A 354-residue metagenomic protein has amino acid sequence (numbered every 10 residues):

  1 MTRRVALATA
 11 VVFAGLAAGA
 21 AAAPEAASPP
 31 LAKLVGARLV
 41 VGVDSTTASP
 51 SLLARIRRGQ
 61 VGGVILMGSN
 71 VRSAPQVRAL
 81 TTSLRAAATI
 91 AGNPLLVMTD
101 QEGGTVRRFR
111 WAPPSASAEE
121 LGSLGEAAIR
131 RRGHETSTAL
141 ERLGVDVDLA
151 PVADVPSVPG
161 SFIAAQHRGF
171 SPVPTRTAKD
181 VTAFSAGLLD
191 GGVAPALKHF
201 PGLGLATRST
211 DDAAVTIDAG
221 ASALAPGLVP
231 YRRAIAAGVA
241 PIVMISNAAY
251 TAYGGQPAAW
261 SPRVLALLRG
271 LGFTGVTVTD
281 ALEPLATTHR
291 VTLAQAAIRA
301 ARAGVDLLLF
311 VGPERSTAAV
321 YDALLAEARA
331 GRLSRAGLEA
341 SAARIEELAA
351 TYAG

Functional and structural regions predicted by a protein language model:
T2-P24: Secretory targeting and sorting signals
A23-R58, R107, T288-G354: Preference for extracellular/luminal or secreted protein segments
A23-W111: N-terminal hydrophobic targeting/anchoring segments and the immediately downstream early-domain regions of hydrolases
L31, S51, R72-R85, T89 (+1 more regions): Second-shell residues forming the walls of enzyme active-site clefts
A37-V43, G62-L66, L95-Q101, V147-P151 (+5 more regions): Hydrophobic faces of well-ordered beta-strands that scaffold small-molecule active sites in alpha/beta enzyme cores
R85-P114, I129-P156, T177-G202: Glycine-rich, aromatic-flanked loop segments that form ligand/cofactor-binding clefts across common enzyme folds
P113-G125, R168-S171: A charged helix-plus-loop insertion that forms the helical arch/lid used to bind and gate nucleic-acid substrates
V155-A164: Short, conserved phosphate-binding/catalytic loop or strand-edge motifs used in phosphoryl-/nucleotidyl-transfer
